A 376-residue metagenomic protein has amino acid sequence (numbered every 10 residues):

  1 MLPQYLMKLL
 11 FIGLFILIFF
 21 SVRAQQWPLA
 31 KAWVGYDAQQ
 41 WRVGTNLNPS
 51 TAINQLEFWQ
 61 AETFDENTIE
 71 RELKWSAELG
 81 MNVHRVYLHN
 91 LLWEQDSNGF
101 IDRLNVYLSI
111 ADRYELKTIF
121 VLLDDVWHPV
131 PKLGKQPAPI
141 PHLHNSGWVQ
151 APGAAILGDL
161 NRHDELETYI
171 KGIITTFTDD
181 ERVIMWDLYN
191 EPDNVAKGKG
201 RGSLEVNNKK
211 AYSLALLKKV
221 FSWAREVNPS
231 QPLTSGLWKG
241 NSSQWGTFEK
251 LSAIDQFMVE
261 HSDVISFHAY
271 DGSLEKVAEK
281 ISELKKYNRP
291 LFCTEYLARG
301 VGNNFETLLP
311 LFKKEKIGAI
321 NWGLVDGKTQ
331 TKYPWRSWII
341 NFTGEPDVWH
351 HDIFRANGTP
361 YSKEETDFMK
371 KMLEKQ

Functional and structural regions predicted by a protein language model:
M1-Q25: Bacterial Sec-dependent N-terminal signal peptides
Q26-V264, H268, L274-E275, Y287 (+7 more regions): Active-site mouth of glycoside hydrolases
F292-E295, A319-G323: Conserved active-site loop/cleft motifs that coordinate metal ions or position small ligands
P334-W338: Short, surface-exposed amphipathic charged segments that create phosphate/polyanion-binding patches used for binding
K371-Q376: Catalytic domains of carbohydrate-active enzymes that cleave complex glycans
